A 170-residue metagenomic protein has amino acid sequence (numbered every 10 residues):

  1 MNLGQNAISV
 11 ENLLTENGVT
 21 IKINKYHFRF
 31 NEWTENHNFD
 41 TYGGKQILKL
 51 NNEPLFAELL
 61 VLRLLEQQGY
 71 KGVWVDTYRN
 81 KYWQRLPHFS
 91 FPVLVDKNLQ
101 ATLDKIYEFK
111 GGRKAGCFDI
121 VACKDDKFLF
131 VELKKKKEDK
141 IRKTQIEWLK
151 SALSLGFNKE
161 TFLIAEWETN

Functional and structural regions predicted by a protein language model:
M1-P92, Q100-L103: Nuclease catalytic cores
N51, K124, T161-I164: Non-catalytic N-terminal targeting/anchoring module and adjacent flexible stem/linker that precedes the structured
F56-L60, A115, K143-E147: Short, well-structured alpha-helical interface segments that form or flank functional binding sites
L62, Q67, K71-D76, Q145 (+2 more regions): N-terminal targeting/trafficking signals and adjacent low-complexity tails
Y78-K81, K135, E166-N170: Short beta-alpha junction loops
H88-C123: Internal catalytic-core helix/loop-beta-alpha segment that presents or stabilizes conserved functional determinants
D119-K137: Conserved catalytic cores of phosphodiester-cleaving nucleases, focusing on short active-site segments
K136-N158, L163-E166: Mg2+/Mn2+-dependent nuclease catalytic core
